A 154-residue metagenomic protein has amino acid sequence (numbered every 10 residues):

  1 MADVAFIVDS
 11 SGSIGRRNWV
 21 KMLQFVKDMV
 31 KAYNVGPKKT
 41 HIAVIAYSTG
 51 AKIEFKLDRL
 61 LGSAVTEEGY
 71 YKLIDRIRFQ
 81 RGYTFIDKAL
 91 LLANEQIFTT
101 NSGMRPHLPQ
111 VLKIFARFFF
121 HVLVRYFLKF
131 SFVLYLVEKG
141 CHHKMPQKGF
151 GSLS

Functional and structural regions predicted by a protein language model:
M1-R59: Von Willebrand factor
V4, R59, R76, K88 (+6 more regions): Short linear motifs in intrinsically disordered/low-complexity regions
A5-S13, V26-K27, K72-Q80, A116-R117 (+1 more regions): Short interface patches used for recognition in eukaryotic signaling and trafficking proteins
S11-S13, K21, Y47-A51, G62 (+3 more regions): Conserved beta-strand elements of beta-rich interaction domains across eukaryotes, especially beta-propellers
I14-R16, D28-Y33, N94-N101, V122-R125 (+1 more regions): Eukaryotic intrinsically disordered and solvent-exposed regulatory patches
K38-H41, P106-V111, S131-F132: Loop/turn elements at helix/coil->beta-strand transitions in domains of secreted/extracellular proteins
G50-V111: Von Willebrand factor
V111, A116-S154: VWA/integrin I-like adhesion module and closely mimicked acidic/polar interface patches used
